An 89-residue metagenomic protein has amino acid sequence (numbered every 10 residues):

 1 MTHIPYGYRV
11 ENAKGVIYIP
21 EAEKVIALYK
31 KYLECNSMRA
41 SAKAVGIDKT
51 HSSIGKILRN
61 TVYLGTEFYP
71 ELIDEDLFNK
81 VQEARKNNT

Functional and structural regions predicted by a protein language model:
M1-T89: Conserved catalytic breakage-reunion loop centered on the nucleophilic residue
